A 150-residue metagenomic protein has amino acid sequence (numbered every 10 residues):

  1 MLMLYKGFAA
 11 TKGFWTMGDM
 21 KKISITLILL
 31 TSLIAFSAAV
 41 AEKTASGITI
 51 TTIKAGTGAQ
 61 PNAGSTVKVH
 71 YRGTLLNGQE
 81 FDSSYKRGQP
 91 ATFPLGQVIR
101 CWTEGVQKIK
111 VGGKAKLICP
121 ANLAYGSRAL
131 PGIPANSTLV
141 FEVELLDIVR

Functional and structural regions predicted by a protein language model:
L4-G7, K12-R150: Cross-family detector of peptidyl-prolyl cis-trans isomerase
